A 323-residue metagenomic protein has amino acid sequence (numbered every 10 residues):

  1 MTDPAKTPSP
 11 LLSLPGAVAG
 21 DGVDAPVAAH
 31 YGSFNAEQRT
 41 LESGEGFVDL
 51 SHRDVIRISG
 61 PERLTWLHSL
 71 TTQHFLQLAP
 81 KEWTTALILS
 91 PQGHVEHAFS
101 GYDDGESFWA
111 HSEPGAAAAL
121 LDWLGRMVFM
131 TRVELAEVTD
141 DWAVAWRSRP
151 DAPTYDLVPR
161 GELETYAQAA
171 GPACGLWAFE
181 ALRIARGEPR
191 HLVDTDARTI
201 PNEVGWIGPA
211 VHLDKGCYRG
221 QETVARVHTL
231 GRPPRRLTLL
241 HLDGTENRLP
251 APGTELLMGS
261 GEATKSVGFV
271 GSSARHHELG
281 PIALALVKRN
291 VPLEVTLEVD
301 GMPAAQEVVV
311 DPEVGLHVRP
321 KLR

Functional and structural regions predicted by a protein language model:
M1-T84, H94: Acidic, proline/glycine-enriched N-terminal capping motif
T2-A5, L11, F99, V204-V211 (+2 more regions): Glycine-rich, small/acidic residue-mixed loop/short-helix segments
F34-S43, A86-A98, F129-T131, K265-F269: Short amphipathic beta-strand starts and helix->beta connectors
G46-F47, V55, H94-P189: Acidic, low-complexity central loop/insert segments
F47-S69, A136-R149, R232-D243: Short glycine-/aliphatic-rich beta-strand segments at the starts of folded cytosolic domains
E62-L67, A117-L121, G161-A169, E246-P252 (+1 more regions): Short, conserved charged micro-motifs
A143-D151, A185-I200, G315-R323: Short, low-order "capping/linker" segments at domain edges
V158-H241: Anionic-ligand-binding alpha/beta catalytic cores of soluble enzymes and soluble regulatory domains that recognize
